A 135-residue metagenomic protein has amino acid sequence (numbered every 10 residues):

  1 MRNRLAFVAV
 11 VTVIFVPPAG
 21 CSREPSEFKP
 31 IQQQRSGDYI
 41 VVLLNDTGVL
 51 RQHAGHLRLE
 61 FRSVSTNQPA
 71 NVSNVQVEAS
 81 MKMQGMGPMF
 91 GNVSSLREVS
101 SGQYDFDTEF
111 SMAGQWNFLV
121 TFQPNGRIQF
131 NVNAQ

Functional and structural regions predicted by a protein language model:
M1-A19: Sec-dependent bacterial lipoprotein signal peptides
C21-Q135: Contiguous segments within soluble domain cores/interaction surfaces
